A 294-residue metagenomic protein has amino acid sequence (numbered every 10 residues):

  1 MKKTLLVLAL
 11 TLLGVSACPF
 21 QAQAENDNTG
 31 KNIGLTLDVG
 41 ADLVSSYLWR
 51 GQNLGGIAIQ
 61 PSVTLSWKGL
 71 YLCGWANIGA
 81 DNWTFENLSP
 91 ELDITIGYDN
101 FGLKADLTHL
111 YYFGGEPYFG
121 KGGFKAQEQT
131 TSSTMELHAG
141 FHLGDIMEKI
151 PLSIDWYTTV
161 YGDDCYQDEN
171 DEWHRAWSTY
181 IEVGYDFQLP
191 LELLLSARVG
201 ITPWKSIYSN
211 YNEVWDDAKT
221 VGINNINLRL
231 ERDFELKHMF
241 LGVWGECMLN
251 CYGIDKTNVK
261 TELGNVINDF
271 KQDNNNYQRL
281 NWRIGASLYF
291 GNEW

Functional and structural regions predicted by a protein language model:
M1-T36, V266, F270-N275, N292-W294: Cleavable N-terminal export/targeting peptides
Q23-N82, W294: Short glycine/proline- and aromatic-enriched beta-strand/turn motifs that initiate or cap beta-hairpins
I33-L35, G55-I59, L88-L92, D99-F101 (+5 more regions): Residues that define the transmembrane beta-barrel architecture of outer-membrane proteins
V39-S45, L65, G74-I78, I94 (+7 more regions): Transmembrane beta-barrel strands of outer-membrane/channel proteins
R50-L54, W83-N87, Q167-D171: Short, solvent-exposed loop/turn segments at secondary-structure boundaries
G69, D145-P151, D155-Q278, G285-W294: Outer-membrane beta-barrel transmembrane domain signature
L72-D99, A105-T131: Surface-exposed loop and membrane-interface regions of Gram-negative outer-membrane beta-barrel proteins
G97-D99, G140, D233-K237: A short, structured loop/turn motif at beta-sheet edges
